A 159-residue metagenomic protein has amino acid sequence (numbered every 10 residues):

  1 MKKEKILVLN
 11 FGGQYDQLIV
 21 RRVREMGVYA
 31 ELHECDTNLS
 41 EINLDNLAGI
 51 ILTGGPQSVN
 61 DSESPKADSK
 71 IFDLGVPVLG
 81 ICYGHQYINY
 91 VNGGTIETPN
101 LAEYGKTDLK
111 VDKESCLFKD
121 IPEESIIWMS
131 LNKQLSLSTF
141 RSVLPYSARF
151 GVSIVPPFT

Functional and structural regions predicted by a protein language model:
K2-V8, G13-G80, H85-Q86, N92: Flexible gly/pro-rich beta->alpha loop and the following alpha-helix that scaffold active-site loops
P65-I81, Q86-T159: Pocket-forming structural segment of enzyme catalytic cores
